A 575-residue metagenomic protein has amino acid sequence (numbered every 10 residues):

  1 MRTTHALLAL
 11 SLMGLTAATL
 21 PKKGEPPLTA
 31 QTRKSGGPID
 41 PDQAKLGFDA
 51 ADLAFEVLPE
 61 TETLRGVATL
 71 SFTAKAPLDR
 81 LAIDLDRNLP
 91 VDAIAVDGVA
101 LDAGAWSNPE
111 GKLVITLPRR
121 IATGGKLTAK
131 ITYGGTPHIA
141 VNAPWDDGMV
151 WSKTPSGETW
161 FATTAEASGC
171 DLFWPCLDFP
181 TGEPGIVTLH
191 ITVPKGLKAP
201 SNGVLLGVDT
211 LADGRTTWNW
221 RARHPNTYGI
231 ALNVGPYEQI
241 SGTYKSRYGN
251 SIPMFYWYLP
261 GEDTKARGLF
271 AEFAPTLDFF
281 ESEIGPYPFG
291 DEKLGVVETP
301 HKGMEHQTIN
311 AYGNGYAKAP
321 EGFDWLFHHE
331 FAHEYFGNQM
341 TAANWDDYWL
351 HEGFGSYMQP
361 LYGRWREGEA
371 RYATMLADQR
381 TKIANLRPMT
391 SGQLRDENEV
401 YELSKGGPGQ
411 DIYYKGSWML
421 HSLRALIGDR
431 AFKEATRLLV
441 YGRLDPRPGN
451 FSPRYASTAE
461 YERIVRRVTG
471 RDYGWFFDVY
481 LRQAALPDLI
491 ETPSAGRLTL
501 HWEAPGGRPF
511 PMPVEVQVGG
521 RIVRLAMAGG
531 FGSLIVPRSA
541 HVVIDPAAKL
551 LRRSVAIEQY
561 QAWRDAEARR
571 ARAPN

Functional and structural regions predicted by a protein language model:
A6, T19-R65, T154-E158, G474: N-terminal, polar/Ser/Thr-rich
Q43, T123, Y133-V187, E238 (+2 more regions): Glycine/proline-rich low-complexity spacer/linker segments in large multi-domain proteins
G66, T163-E166, L177-H328, Y357: Hydrophobic helix-coil surface modules that form long, contiguous segments used for peptide/substrate interaction
A76, P288, G409-L498: Amphipathic alpha-helical substructures
R87-S152, D213-T217, F531-R538: A surface-exposed beta-strand-loop module
V91-A95, P200, G474, P487-L489 (+1 more regions): Beta-strand-rich binding/interaction modules
A165, A274, A311-A377, T436: Zinc-dependent metallopeptidase catalytic helix centered on the HExxH motif and its immediate flanking segment
R223, E352-S422, L426-I427, G442-R454: Acidic/His/Gly-enriched intrinsically disordered linker/tail segments that often contain short helix/coil "MoRF-like"
